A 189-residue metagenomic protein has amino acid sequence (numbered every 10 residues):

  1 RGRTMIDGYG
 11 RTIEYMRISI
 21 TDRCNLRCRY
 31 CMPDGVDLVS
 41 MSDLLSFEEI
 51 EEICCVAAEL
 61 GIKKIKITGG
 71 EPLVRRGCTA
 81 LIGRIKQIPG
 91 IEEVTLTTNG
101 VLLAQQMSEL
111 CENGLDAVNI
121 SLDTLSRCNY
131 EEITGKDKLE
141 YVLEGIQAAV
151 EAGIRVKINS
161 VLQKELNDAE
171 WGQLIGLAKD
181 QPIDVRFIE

Functional and structural regions predicted by a protein language model:
R1-T4: Short, Lys/Arg-enriched N-terminal segments with co-localized hydrophobic residues within the first ~10-30 amino acids
G8-F47, L60: Canonical Radical SAM [4Fe-4S] cluster-binding loop centered on the CxxxCxxC motif and its immediate flanking residues
F47-K66, V74-A178, D184-R186: Radical SAM/AdoMet-radical enzyme domain recognition
E71: Conserved G/P- and acidic residue-centered "switch" motifs that form tight phosphate/ATP-binding loops in soluble
